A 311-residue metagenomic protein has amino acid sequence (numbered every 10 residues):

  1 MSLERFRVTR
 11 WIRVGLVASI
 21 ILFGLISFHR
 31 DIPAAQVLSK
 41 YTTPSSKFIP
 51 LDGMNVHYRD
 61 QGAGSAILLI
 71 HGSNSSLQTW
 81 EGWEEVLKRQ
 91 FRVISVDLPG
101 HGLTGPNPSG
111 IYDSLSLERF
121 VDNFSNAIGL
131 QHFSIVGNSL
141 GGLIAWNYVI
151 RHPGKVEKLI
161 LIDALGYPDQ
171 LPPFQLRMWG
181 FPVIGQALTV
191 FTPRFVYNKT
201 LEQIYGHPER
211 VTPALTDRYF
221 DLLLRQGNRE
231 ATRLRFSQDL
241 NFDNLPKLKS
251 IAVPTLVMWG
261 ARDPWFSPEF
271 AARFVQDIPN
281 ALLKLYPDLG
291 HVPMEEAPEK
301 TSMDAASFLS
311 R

Functional and structural regions predicted by a protein language model:
S2-S65, R89-F91, S310-R311: Alpha/beta-hydrolase fold catalytic core
Q36-V37, L171-P172, L176, V190-S250: Conserved alpha/beta-hydrolase catalytic His-Asp/Glu region
L51-G53, R59-Q61, S95-G137, M303: Active-site loop/oxyanion-hole signature of alpha/beta-hydrolase fold enzymes
M54, Q61-L103: Conserved HGGG/HGGXW glycine-rich cap/lid loop of the alpha/beta-hydrolase fold
I150, K158-A187: Flexible "cap/lid" loop of the alpha/beta hydrolase fold
I251, V257-W259: Short beta-strand/loop motif that positions the catalytic acidic residue of the alpha/beta-hydrolase fold
R262-F266: Acidic catalytic loop of the alpha/beta-hydrolase fold
A281-R311: Catalytic active-site module of serine/aspartate enzymes centered on a nucleophile-bearing elbow/loop
